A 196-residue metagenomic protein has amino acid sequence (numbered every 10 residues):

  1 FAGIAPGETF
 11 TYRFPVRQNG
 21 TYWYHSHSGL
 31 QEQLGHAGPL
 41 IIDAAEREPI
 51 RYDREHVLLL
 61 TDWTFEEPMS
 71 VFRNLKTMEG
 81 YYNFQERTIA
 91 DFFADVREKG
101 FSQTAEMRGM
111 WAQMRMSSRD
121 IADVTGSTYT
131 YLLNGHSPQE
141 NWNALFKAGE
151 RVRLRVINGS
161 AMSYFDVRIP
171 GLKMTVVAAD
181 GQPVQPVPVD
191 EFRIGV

Functional and structural regions predicted by a protein language model:
F1-H56, D190-V196: Extracellular/periplasmic metallocenter environments
A2-A5, T104-V196: Histidine- and aromatic-rich segments of cupredoxin/plastocyanin-like copper-binding domains
A5-G7, A37-L40, P49-I50, T64-E67 (+4 more regions): Glycine-rich loops and low-complexity Gly/Arg-rich segments that provide flexible linkers or classic glycine-based
R17-N19, G29, D43-A45, T61-W63 (+2 more regions): Solvent-exposed coil/turn segments that connect beta secondary-structure elements in extracytoplasmic/periplasmic
G35-A45, K76-M78, K173-G181: A short beta-strand/turn structural motif
I41, L59-T61, L132, V177: Residues in well-ordered beta-strands of folded domains
I50-R51, E66-M69, N74-L75, N141 (+2 more regions): Short helix/loop capping segments that flank catalytic or ligand/cofactor-binding pockets
L60, E67-S118, A122-G126: Polar, glycine-rich mid-to-C-terminal structural blocks that act as macromolecule-binding/assembly scaffolds
